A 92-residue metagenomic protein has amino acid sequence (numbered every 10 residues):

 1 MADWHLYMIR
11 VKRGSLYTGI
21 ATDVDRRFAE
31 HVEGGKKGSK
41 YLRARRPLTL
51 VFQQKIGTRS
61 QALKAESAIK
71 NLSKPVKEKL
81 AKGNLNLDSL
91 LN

Functional and structural regions predicted by a protein language model:
M1-K37, R43-I56, S60-K74, L85-N92: GIY-YIG nuclease catalytic motif and its immediate N-terminal context
K79-L85: Low-complexity RS/RG/RGG-rich segments used by eukaryotic RNA-binding proteins and nuclear co-regulators for mRNP
